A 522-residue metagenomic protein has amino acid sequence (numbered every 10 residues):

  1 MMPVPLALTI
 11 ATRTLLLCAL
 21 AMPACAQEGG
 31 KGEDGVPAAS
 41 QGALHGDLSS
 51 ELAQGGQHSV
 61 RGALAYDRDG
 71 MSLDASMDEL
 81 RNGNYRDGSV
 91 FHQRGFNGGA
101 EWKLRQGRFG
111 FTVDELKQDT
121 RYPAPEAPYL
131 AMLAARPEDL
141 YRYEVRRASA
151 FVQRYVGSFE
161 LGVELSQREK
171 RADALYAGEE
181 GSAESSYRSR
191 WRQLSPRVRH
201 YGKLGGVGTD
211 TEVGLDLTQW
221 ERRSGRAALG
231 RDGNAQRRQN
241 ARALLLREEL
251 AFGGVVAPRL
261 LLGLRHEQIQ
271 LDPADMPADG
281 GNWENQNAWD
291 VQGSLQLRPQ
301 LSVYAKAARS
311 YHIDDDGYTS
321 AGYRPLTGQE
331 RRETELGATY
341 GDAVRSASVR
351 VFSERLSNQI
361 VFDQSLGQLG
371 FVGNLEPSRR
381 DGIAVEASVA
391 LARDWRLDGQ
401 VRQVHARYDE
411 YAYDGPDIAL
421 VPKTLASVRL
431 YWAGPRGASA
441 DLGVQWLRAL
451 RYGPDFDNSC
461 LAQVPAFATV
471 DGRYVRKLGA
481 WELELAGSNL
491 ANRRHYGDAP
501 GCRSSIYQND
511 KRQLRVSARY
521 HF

Functional and structural regions predicted by a protein language model:
M2, A26-Q27, K31, A449-G453 (+1 more regions): C-terminal beta-signal and adjacent terminal beta-strands/loops of Gram-negative outer-membrane beta-barrel proteins
S50-Q54, R68-G70, E79-G83, H92 (+17 more regions): Transmembrane beta-strands of outer-membrane beta-barrel pores
Q54-R81, R86-T120, E138-E160, H200-G205 (+2 more regions): Transmembrane beta-barrel wall of Gram-negative outer-membrane proteins
G70-D74, Q106-F111, G157-L161, L204-T211 (+6 more regions): Repeated loop/turn-to-beta-strand initiation elements of outer-membrane beta-barrel proteins
N82-G83, D87-S89, R108-Y155, L161 (+3 more regions): Flexible loop and strand-edge segments within Gram-negative outer membrane beta-barrel domains
E160-Y176, Q219-R222, L260, Q296 (+4 more regions): Membrane-embedded beta-barrel scaffold of Gram-negative outer-membrane proteins
L204-E212, D216-T218, D232-L356, A390 (+2 more regions): Structural signature of Gram-negative outer-membrane beta-barrels, strongest in the C-terminal barrel of TonB-dependent
L260, S353, N374-D455, A491 (+1 more regions): Gram-negative outer-membrane beta-barrel transporters
